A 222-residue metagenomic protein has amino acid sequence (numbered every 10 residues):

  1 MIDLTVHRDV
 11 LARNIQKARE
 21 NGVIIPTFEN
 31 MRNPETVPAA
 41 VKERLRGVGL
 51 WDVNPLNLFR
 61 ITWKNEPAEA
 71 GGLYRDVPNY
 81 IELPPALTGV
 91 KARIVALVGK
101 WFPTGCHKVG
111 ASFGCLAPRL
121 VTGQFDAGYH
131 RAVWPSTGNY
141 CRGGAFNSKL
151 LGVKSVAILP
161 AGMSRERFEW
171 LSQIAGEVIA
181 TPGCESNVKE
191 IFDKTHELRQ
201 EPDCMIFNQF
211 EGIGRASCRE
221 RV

Functional and structural regions predicted by a protein language model:
M1-R221: PLP-dependent amino-acid enzyme catalytic core
